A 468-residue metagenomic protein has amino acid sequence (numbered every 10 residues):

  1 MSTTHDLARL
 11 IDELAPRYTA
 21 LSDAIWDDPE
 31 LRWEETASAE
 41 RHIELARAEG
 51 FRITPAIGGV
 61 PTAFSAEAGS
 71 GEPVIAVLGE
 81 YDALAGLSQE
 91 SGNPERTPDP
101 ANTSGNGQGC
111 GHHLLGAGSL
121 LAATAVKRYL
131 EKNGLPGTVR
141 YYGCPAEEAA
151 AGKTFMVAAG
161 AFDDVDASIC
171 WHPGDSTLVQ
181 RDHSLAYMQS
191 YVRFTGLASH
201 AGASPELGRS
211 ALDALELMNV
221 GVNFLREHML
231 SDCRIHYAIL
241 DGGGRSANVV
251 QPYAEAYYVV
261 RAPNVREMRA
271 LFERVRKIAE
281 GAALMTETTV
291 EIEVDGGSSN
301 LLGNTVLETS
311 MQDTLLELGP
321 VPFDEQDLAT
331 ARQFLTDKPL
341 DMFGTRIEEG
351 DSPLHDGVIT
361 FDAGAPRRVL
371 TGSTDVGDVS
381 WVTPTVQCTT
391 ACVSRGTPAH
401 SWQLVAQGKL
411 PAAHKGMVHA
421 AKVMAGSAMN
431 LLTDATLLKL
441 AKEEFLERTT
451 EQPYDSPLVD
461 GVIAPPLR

Functional and structural regions predicted by a protein language model:
T3, L14-L21, E34-L45, P73 (+20 more regions): General structural feature for long, well-ordered alpha-helical segments within catalytic domains of soluble enzymes
T3-Q108, H113-T138: Acidic/His- and Gly-rich active-site-bordering loop/insert found across diverse amide/peptide-bond hydrolases
I25, A66, V77, H112 (+9 more regions): Divalent metal-coordination and catalytic microenvironments
E30-R32, Y142-A146, D295-N300: Conserved short loop/turn motifs at secondary-structure junctions
T62, L84-G86, R96-G107, H113-L114 (+3 more regions): Histidine/acidic-residue-rich, glycine-tolerant segments that coordinate divalent metal ions
I75, Y142, A167-I169, P384-C388: Hydrophobic/aromatic beta-strand patches that form the interior of the parallel beta-sheet core in alpha/beta enzyme
A76-L78, T195, C388-A391: Non-cysteine beta-strand/loop elements that form the S-adenosyl-L-methionine
E216-R468: Metal-dependent amide/peptide-bond hydrolase catalytic core, centered on the "pita-bread" metallohydrolase fold
